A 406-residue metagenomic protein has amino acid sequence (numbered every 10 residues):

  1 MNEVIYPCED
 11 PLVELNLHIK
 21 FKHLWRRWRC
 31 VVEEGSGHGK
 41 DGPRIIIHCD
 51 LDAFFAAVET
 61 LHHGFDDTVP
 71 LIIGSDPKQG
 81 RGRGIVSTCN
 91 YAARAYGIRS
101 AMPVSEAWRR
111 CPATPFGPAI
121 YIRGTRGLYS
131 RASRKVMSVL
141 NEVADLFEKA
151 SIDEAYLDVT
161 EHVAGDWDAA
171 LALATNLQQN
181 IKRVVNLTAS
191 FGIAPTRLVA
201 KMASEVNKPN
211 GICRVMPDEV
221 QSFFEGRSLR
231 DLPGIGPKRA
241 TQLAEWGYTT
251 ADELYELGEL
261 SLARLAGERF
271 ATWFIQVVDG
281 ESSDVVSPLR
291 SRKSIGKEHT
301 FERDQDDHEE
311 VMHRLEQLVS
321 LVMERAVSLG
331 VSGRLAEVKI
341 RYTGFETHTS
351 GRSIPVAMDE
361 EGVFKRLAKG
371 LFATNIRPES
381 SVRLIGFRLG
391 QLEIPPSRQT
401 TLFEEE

Functional and structural regions predicted by a protein language model:
E3-V4, E9-E14: Acidic, Ala/Val/Gly-enriched low-complexity intrinsically disordered segments
L15-I152, Y156: Residues that scaffold, gate, or flank divalent-cation-dependent active/transport sites
E33, G39, F224, D231 (+3 more regions): DNA-contacting surface of Y-family translesion DNA polymerases
V58-T60, G84-S87, V199-N207, V286-P288: Short acidic, glycine/serine/threonine-rich loops at helix termini
L157-T175, G247: Catalytic palm subdomain of template-directed nucleic-acid polymerases, centered on the conserved carboxylate motif
A169-R227: Long, highly charged, low-complexity intrinsically disordered interaction regions that mediate electrostatic DNA/RNA
